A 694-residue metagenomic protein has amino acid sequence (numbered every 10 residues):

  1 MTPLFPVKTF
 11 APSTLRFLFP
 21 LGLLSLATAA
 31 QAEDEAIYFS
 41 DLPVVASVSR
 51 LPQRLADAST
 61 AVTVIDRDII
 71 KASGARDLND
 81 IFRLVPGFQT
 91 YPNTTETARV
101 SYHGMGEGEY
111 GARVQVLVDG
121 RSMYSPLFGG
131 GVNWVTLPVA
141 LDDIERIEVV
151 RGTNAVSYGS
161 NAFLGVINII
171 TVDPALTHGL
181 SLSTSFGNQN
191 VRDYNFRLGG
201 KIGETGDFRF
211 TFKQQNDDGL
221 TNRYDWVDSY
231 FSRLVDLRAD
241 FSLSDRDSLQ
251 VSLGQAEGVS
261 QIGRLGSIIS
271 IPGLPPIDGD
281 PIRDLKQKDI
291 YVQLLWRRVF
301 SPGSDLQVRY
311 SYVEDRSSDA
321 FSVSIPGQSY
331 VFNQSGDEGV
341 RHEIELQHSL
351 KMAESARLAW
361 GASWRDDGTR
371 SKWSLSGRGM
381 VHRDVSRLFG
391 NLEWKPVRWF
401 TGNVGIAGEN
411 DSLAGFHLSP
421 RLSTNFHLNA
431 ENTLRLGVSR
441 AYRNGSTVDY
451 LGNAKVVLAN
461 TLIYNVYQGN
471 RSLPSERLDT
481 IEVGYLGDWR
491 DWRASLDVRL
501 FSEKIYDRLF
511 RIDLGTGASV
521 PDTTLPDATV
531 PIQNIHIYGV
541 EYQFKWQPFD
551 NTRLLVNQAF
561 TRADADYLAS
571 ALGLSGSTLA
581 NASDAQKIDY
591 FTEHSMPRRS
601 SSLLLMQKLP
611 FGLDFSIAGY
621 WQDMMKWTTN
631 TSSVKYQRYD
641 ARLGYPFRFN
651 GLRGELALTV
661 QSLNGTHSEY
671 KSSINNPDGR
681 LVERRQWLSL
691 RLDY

Functional and structural regions predicted by a protein language model:
P20, G199, F241-S242, L436 (+1 more regions): Conserved C-terminal beta-signal and adjacent last beta-strands/turns of outer-membrane beta-barrel proteins
L42, S47, L51-R54, N79 (+1 more regions): Extracytoplasmic beta-strand/coil segments of soluble accessory domains associated with Gram-negative outer-membrane
L78-I81, R99-H103, V114-D119, W134-L137 (+4 more regions): N-terminal periplasmic accessory domains that precede and gate Gram-negative outer-membrane beta-barrel machines
G106, V259, L265-L274, G368 (+9 more regions): Surface-exposed extracellular loop regions of Gram-negative outer-membrane beta-barrel proteins, predominantly
S122-R151: Short acidic/polar hinge/loop motifs at secondary-structure boundaries that mediate gating or recognition
N168, A175-T177, S185, F196-Q287: Periplasmic-side early beta-strands and strand-to-turn transitions of outer-membrane beta-barrels
G206, G303-F321, H427, R435 (+5 more regions): Membrane-embedded beta-barrel scaffold of Gram-negative outer-membrane proteins
K395-T401, S502-K504, P526-M625, H667 (+1 more regions): Gram-negative outer-membrane beta-barrel transporters
